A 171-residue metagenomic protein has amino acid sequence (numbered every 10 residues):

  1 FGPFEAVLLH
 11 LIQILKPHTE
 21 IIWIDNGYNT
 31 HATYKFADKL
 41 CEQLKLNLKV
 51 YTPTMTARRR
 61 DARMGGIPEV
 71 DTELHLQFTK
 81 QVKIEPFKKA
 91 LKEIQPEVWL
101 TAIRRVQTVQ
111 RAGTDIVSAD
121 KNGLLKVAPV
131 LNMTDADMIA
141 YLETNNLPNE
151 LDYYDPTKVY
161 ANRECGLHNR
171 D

Functional and structural regions predicted by a protein language model:
F1-D171: Nucleotide-activated chemistry modules centered on ATP-dependent adenylation/adenylyltransferase
